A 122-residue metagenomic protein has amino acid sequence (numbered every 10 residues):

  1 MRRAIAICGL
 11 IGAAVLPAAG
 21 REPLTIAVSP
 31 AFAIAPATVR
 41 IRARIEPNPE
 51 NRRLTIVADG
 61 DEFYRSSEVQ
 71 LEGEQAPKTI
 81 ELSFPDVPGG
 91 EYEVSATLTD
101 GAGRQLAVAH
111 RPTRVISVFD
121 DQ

Functional and structural regions predicted by a protein language model:
M1-R21: Long, contiguous interaction/targeting segments characteristic of exported/extracellular or secretory-pathway proteins
A18-V39, D121-Q122: Short, compositionally biased P/S/T/A/G/V-rich stretches that sit at domain boundaries
I41-P47: Aromatic/hydrophobic beta-strand junction motif of beta-rich domains
E72, R111-F119: Short beta-strand edge segments in extracellular beta-sheet folds
E74-E81: Aromatic sugar-binding surface patches on proteins that engage polysaccharides or sugar-phosphate polymers
F84-G90: Surface-exposed, short loops/turns at beta-strand junctions within beta-sandwich domains
G90-T97: A short tyrosine-centered beta-strand micro-motif
L98-A109: Short acidic/polar inter-strand loop motif in beta-rich domains
